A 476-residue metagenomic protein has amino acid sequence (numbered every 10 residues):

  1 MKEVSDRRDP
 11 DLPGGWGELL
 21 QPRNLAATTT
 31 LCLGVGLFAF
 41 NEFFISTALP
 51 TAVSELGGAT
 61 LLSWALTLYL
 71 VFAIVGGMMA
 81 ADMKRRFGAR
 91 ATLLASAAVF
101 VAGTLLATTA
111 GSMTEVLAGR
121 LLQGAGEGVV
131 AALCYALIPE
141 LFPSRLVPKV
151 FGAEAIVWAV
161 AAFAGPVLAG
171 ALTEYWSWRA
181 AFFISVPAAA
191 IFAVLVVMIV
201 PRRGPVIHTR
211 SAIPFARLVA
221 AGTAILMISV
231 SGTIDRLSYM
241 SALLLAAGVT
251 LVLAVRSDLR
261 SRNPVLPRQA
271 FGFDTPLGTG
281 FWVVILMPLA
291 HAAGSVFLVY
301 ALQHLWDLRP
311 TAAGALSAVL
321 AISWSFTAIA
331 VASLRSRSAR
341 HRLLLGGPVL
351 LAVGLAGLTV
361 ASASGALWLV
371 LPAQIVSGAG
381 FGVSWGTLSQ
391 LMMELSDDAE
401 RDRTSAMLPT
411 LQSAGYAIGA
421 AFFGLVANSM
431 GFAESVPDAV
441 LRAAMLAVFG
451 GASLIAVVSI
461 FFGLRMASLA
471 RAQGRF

Functional and structural regions predicted by a protein language model:
M1-F40: Cytosolic juxtamembrane N-terminal segment immediately preceding the first transmembrane helix of multi-pass
L12-R23, S211-A212, M407, V440-R442: Short, Lys/Arg-rich cytosolic juxtamembrane segment immediately N-terminal
N24-T47, G57-L68, I74-A80, R85 (+9 more regions): 12-transmembrane solute porter fold
A80-A212: Helix-loop-helix hairpins in multi-pass membrane proteins, especially solute transporters
L105-L106, A171, L226, A356-T359: Alpha-helical transmembrane segments of multipass membrane proteins
T108-E115, V197-V200, I234, V255-D258 (+3 more regions): Transmembrane helix-loop junctions and nearby membrane-interface residues
E174-W282, A290: Hydrophobic transmembrane-helix bundles of small-molecule transporters
